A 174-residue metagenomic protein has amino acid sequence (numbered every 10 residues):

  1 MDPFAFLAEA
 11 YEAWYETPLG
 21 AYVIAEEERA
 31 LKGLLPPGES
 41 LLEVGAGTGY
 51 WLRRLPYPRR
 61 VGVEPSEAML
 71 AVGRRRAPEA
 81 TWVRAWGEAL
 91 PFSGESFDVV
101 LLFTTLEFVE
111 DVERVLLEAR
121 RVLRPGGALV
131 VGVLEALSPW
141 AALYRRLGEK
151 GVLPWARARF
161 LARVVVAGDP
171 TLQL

Functional and structural regions predicted by a protein language model:
M1-P37, Y50-R54, M69: Conserved class I S-adenosyl-L-methionine
G38-G47: Conserved class I S-adenosyl-L-methionine
G47-A89: Class I SAM-dependent methyltransferase SAM/SAH-binding core
L101: A conserved beta-strand element that flanks and buttresses the S-adenosyl-L-methionine
T104-E107: Short catalytic micro-motifs in class I SAM-dependent methyltransferases
E113-P125: A short glycine-rich, Lys/Arg-flanked "PGG" loop and its adjoining helix->strand segment in the class I
A128-R157: Conserved class I S-adenosyl-L-methionine
A156-T171: Short alpha-helix
